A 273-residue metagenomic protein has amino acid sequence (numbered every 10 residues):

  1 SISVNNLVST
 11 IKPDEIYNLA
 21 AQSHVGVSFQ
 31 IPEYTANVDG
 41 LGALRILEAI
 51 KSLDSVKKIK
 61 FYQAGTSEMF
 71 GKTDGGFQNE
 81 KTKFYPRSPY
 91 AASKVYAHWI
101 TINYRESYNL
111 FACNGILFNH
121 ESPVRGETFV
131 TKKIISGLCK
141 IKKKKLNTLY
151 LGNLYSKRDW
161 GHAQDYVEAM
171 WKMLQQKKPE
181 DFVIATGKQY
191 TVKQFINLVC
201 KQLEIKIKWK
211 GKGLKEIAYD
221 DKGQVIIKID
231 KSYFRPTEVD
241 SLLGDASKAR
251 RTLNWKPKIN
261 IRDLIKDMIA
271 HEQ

Functional and structural regions predicted by a protein language model:
S1-S122, Q164, M170, L174 (+5 more regions): N-terminal Rossmann-like NAD(P)+-binding domain of SDR-like oxidoreductases, especially those catalyzing
E127-Q273: C-terminal substrate-binding subdomain of Rossmann-fold SDR/epimerase-dehydratase oxidoreductases
